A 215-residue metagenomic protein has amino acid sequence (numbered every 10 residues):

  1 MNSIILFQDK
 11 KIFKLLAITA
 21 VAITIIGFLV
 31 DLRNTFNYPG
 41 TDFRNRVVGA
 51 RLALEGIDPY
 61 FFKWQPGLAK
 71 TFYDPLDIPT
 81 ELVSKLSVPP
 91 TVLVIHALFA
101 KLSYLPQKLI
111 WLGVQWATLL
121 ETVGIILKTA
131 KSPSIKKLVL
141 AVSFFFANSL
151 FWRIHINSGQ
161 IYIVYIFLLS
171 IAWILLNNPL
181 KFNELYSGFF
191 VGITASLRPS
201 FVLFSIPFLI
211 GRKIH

Functional and structural regions predicted by a protein language model:
N2-S3, V202-H215: Perimembrane helix-loop-helix junctions
F7-D9, F13-A130: TM-lumen/periplasm interface segments of multi-pass membrane proteins, especially the first transmembrane helix
L119, I161-A172, P199-F204, F208: Hydrophobic core segments of transmembrane alpha-helices in multi-pass, intramembrane catalytic enzymes
V123-N148, I166: Transmembrane-helix signature of polytopic, membrane-embedded enzymes that assemble or transfer cell-envelope glycans
L127-K137, N178-F182, L209-H215: Membrane-interface helix-boundary motifs at transmembrane edges
I154-Y162: Short acidic/glycine- and proline-prone juxtamembrane loop motifs at membrane-interface regions of multi-pass membrane
L169-L185: Membrane-interface transmembrane helices that cradle and orient dolichyl/undecaprenyl
E184-F208: Membrane-interface alpha helices of multi-pass inner-membrane proteins
